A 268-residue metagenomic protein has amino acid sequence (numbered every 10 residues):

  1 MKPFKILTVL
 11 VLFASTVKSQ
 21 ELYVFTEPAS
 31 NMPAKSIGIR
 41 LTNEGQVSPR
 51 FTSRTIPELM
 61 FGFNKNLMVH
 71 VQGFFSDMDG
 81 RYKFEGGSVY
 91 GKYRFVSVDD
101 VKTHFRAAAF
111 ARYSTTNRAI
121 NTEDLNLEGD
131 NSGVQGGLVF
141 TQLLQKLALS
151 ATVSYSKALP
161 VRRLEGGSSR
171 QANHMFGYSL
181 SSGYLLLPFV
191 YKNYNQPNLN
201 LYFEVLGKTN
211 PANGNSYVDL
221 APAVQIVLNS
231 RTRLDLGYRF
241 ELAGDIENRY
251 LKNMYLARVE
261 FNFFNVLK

Functional and structural regions predicted by a protein language model:
K2-V9: Sec-dependent signal peptide recognition, specifically the positively charged N-region followed immediately by
A14-T16: N-terminal signal peptide c-region/cleavage motif recognized by signal peptidases
S19-A151, Y155-P160, S169-K268: Transmembrane beta-barrel domains of Gram-negative outer membranes and organellar outer membranes
L164-G166: Extended low-complexity, intrinsically disordered segments associated with secretion/export and membrane-tethering
